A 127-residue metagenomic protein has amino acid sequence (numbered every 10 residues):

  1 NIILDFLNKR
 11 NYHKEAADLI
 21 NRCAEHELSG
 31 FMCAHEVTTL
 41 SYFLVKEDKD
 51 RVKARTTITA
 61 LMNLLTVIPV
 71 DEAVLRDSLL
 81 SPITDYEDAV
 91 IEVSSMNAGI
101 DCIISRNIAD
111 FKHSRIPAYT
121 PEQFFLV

Functional and structural regions predicted by a protein language model:
N1-M32, K46-K53, H113, V127: Short, well-structured N-terminal submotif of metal-dependent ribonuclease cores
I3, V37, L75, F111 (+1 more regions): A generic structural signal for short hydrophobic patches within well-formed alpha-helices
A17-N21, I58, I91-E92: Short amphipathic alpha-helical segments and helix-helix/interface helices
D18, L64, V93-V127: Acidic, PIN/NYN-like endoribonuclease modules and their adjacent C-terminal/linker elements
E25-G30, T66, G99-C102: Short active-site oxyanion
H35-E36, T57-P82: Acidic catalytic patch
E72, D88-E92: Conserved glycosyltransferase catalytic-site signature
